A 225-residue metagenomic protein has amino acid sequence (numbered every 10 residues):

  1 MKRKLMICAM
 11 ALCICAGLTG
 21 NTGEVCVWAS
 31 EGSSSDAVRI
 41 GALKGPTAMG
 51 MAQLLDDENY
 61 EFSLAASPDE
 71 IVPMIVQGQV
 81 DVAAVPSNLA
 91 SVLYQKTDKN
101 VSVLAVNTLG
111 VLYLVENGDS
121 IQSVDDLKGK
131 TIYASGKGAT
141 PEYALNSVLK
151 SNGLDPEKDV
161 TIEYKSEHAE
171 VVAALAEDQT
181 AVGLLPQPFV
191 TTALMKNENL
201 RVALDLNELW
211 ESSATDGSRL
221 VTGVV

Functional and structural regions predicted by a protein language model:
M1-A37, E61: Short, low-complexity disordered leader/linker segments with a strong preference for bacterial N-terminal type II
E31-G32, E116-I132: Flexible hinge/capping segments at coil-to-helix
G32-G45, Y60-L64, S102, G129-A134 (+1 more regions): Short, well-ordered beta-strand elements
A37-V76, S87, L93-K96, Y143-S151: Short, polar/charged alpha-helical segment
K44, S63-Q77, P86-N88, P156-E177 (+1 more regions): Short helix-initiation/N-cap motifs at beta->coil->alpha
G50-E61, E142-Y164, Q179, T192-N199: Ligand-binding cleft/hinge of the Venus flytrap
Q53-L54, L112-Q122, T215-V225: A bilobed periplasmic-binding-protein/Venus flytrap-type ligand-binding module shared by bacterial periplasmic
N88-L89, E163, E167-V225: Pocket-lining segment of extracytoplasmic ligand-binding domains
